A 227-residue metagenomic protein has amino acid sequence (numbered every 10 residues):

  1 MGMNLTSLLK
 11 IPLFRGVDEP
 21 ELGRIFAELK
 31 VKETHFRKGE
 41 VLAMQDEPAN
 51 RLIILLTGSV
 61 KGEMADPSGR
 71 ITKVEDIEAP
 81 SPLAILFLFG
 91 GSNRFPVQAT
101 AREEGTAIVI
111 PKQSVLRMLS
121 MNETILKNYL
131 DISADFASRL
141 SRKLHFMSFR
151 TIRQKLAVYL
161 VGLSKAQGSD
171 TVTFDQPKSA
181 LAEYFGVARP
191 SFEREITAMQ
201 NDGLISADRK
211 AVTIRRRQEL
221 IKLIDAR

Functional and structural regions predicted by a protein language model:
M1-R37, P82-L83, F87-G90: Cyclic nucleotide-binding regulatory module and flanking cytosolic helices
G16, D76, V109, D175 (+1 more regions): Short aromatic/basic micro-patch
L29, K73-D131: Cyclic-nucleotide recognition modules
E33-T34, A43-M44, A49-L56, K73-E75 (+1 more regions): His/acidic/aromatic-lined binding-pocket segments of jelly-roll/cupin-type domains and related regulatory beta-sandwich
G39, N50-E63, A79-P80: Glycine- and acidic-residue-biased ligand/ion/polar-headgroup-sensing regions
R102-E104, S120-A188: Polybasic "coupling" helices that flank or enter modular domains
K155, L163-R227: Phosphate-/nucleic-acid-contacting segments
